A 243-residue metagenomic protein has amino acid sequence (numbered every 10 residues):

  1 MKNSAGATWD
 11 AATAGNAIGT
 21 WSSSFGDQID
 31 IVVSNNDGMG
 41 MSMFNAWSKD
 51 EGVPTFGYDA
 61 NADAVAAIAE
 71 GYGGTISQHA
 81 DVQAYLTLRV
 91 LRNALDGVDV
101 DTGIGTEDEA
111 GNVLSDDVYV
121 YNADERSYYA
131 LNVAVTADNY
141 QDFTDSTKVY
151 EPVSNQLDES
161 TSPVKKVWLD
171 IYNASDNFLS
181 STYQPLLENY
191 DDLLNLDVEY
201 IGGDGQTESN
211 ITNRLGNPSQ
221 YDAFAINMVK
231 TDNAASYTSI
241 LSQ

Functional and structural regions predicted by a protein language model:
M1-T13, A84, D170-T182: Extracytoplasmic ligand-binding site segments that recognize negatively charged/polar headgroups
K2-N3, A7-A66, L186-L187, F224 (+1 more regions): Hydrophobic alpha-helical
S4-A5, E70-D81, Y200: Short beta-strand elements at the ligand-binding edges of bilobed clamshell
A11-G15, A60-A64, H79-D99, G103: Hydrophobic alpha-helical segments within soluble ligand-binding/sensing domains
D37, K165-L193, D197-P218, A225-A234: Extracytoplasmic "Venus flytrap"
V65, Q141-S146, S175-S181: Short, solvent-exposed loop/turn elements at domain surfaces
L86, V90-K165: Hinge/cleft segment of the Venus flytrap/periplasmic-binding protein
